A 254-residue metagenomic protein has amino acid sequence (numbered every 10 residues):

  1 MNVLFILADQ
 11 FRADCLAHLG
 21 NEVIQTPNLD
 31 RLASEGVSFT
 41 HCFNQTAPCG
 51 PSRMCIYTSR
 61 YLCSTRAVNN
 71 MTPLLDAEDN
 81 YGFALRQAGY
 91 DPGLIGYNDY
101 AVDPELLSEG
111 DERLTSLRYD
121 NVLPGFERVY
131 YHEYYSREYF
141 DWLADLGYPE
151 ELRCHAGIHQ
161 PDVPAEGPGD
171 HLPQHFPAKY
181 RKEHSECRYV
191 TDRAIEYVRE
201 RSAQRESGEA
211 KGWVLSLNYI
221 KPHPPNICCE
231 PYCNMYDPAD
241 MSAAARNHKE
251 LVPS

Functional and structural regions predicted by a protein language model:
M1-S254: Formylglycine-dependent sulfatase
